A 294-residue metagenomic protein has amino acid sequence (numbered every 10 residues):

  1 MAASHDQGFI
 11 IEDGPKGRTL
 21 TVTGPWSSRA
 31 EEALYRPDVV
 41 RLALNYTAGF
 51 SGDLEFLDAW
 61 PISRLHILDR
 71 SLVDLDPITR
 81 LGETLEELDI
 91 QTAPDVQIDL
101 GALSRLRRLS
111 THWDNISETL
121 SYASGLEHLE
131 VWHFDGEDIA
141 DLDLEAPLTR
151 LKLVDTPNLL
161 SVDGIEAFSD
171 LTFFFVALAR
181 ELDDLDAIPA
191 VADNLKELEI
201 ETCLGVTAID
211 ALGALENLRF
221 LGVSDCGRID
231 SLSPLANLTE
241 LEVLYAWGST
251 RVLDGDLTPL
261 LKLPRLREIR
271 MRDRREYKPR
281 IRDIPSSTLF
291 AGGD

Functional and structural regions predicted by a protein language model:
A2-R29, D38-G52, D58-D74, T79-S121 (+5 more regions): Concave beta-strand-loop units of leucine-rich repeat
